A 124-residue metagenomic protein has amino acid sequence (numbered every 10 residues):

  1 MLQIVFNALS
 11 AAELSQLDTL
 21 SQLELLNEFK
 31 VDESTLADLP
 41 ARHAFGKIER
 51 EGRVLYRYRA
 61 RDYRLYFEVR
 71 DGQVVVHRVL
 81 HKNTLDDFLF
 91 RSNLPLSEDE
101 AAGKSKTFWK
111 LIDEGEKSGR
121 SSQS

Functional and structural regions predicted by a protein language model:
M1, R53-L55, Q73: A generic structural signal for beta-strand entry/edge sites
M1-K30, L96-S124: Arg/Lys-rich, positively charged N-terminal/basic patches that mediate binding to nucleic acids
S10, D38-A41, R78: Preference for short coil/turn "hinge" residues that link or interrupt alpha-helices
D18-S21, F29, E33, D62 (+1 more regions): Generic secondary-structure microfeatures
E24, Y56-R57, R64: Short, cationic motifs built from Arg/Lys/His that form the positively charged side of catalytic pockets
V31-R59: A short, surface-exposed loop/turn module that caps and links secondary-structure elements
A60-R64, E68-S124: Enriched for short, Lys/Arg-rich terminal
